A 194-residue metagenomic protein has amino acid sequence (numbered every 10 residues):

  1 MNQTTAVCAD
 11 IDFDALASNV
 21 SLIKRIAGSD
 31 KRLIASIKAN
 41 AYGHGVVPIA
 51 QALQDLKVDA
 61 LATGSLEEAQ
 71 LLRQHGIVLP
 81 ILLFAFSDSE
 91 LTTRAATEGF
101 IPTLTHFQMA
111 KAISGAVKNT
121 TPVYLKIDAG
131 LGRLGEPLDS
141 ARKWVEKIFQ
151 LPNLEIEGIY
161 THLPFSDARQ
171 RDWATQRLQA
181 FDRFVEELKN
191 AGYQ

Functional and structural regions predicted by a protein language model:
Q3, V7-D10, A15, K31-Q194: Active-site-proximal beta-alpha core segment in soluble small-molecule metabolic enzymes
V20-K31, N119: Glycine-rich phosphate/diphosphate-binding loops that line cofactor/substrate pockets in enzymes
